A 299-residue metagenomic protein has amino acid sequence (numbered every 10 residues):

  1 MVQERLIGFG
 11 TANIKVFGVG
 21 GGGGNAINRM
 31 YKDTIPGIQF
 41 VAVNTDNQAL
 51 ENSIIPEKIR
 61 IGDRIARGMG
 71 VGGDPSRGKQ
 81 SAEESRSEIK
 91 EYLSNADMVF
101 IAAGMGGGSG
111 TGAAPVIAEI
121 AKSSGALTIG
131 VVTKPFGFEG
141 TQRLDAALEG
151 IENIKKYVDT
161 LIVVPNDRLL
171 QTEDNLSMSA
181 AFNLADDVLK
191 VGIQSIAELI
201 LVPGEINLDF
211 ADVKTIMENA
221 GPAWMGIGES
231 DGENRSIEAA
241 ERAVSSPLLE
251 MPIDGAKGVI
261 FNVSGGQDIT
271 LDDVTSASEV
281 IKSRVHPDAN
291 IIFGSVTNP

Functional and structural regions predicted by a protein language model:
M1-P299: Tubulin/FtsZ superfamily GTPase core signature
